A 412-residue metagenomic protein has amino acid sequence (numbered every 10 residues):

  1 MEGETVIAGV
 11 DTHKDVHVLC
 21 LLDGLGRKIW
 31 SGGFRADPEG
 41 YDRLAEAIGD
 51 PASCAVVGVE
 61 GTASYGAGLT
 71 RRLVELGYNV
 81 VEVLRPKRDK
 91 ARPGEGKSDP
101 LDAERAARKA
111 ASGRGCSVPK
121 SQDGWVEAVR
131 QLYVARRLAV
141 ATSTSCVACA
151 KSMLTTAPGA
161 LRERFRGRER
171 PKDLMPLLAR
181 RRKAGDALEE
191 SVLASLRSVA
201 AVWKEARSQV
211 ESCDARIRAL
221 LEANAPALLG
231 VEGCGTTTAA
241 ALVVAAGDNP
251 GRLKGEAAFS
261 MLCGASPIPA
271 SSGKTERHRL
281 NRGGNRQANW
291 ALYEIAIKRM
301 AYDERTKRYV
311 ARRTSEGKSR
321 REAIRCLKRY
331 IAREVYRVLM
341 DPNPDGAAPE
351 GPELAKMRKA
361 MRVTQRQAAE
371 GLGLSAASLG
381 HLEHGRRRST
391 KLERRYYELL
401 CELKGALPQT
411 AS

Functional and structural regions predicted by a protein language model:
E2-D23, A106, A139: Gly/Thr-rich phosphate-binding beta-strand-loop-beta motif of the actin/hexokinase/Hsp70
Y41, S98, G230, T236-R320 (+2 more regions): Phosphate-backbone recognition surface of nucleic-acid-processing proteins
V74, V81-P119, E127, Q131 (+2 more regions): Short alpha-helix plus adjacent loop in nuclease-associated cores
V134-A227: Glycine-rich, often acidic, oxyanion-interacting loops/wings at catalytic, nucleic-acid, or phospho-protein interfaces
E211-C234, L242-D248, P349: Extended, structured, electrostatic nucleic-acid-contact surfaces
L229, S260, R358, A369: The alpha-helix within a helix-turn-helix
D341-A360: A short, Lys/Arg-rich alpha-helix, primarily the initiator
R362-G380: Short alpha-helical DNA-recognition segment
